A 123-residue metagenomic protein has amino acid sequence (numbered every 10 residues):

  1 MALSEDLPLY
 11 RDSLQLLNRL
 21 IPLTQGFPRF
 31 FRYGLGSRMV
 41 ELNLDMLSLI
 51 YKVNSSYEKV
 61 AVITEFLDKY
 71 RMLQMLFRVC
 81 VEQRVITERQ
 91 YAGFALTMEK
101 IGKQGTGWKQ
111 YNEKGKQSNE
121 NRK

Functional and structural regions predicted by a protein language model:
M1-K123: Amphipathic alpha-helical assembly/interaction segments
